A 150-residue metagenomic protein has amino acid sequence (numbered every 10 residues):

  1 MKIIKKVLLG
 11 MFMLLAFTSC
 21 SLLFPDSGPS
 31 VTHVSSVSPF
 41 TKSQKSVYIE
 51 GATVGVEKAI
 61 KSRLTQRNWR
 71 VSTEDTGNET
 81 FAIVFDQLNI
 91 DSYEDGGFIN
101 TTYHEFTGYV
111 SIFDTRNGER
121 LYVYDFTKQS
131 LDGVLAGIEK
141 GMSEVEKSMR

Functional and structural regions predicted by a protein language model:
M1-L8: Bacterial N-terminal signal peptides that target proteins for export
I3, T18-R70, R150: A structural "domain/chain start" motif
G10-S19: Bacterial N-terminal signal peptides
G28, N78-A82, M142-R150: Repeat-unit-sized solenoid/scaffold elements
Q66-R67, G77-K128, D132: Surface-exposed short loop/turn segments
S72-T76: Conserved beta-strand termini and adjacent loop/short-helix elements that scaffold enzyme active sites in alpha/beta
L121-R150: C-terminal partner/receptor-binding element of secreted or periplasmic proteins
